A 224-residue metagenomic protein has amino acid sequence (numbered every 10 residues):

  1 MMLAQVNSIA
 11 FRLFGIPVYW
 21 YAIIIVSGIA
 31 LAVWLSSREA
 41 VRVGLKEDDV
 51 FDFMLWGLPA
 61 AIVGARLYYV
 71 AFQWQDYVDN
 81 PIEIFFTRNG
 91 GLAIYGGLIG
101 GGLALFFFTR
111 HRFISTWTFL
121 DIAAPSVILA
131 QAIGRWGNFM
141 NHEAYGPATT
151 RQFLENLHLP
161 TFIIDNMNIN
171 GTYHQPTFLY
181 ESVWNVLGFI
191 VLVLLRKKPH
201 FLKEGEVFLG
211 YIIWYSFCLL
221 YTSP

Functional and structural regions predicted by a protein language model:
M1-S223: A feature for loop-to-transmembrane-helix boundaries and adjacent hydrophobic helices in multi-pass integral membrane
